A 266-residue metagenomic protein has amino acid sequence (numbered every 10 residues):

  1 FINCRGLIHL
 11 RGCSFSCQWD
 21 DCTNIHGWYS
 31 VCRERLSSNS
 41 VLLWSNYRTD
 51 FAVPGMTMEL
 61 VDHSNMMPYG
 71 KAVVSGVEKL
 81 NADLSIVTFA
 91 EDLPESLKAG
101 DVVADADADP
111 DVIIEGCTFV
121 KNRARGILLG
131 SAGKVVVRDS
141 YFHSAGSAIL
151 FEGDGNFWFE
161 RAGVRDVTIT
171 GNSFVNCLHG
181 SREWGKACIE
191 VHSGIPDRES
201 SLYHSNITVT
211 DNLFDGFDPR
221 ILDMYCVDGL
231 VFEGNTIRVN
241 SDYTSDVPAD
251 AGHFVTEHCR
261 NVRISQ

Functional and structural regions predicted by a protein language model:
F1-G6, F15-S16, I25, D105-A106 (+9 more regions): Low-complexity, polar/charged sequence tracts that form flexible coils or short amphipathic helices and often embed
R5-I8, W19-I25, R123-G130, A145-G153 (+3 more regions): Short glycine/acidic-rich loop motifs that flank beta-strands on beta-rich extracellular proteins
G6-H9, W19, P110-I113, S131-V136 (+4 more regions): Short "repeat-start/strand-capping" segments in structured domains, especially the N-termini of parallel beta-helix
R35-S40, D62, G76-I86, D218: Residue-level recognition of beta-strand termini and adjacent short loop/turns
N46-A82: Ser/Thr/Gly-rich low-complexity blocks that favor extended beta-strand/coil architectures
G70-K71, S75-G116, V120-K121: Small/polar beta-strand repeat architecture
N235-I237, V247-Q266: Leucine-rich solenoid repeat scaffolds
